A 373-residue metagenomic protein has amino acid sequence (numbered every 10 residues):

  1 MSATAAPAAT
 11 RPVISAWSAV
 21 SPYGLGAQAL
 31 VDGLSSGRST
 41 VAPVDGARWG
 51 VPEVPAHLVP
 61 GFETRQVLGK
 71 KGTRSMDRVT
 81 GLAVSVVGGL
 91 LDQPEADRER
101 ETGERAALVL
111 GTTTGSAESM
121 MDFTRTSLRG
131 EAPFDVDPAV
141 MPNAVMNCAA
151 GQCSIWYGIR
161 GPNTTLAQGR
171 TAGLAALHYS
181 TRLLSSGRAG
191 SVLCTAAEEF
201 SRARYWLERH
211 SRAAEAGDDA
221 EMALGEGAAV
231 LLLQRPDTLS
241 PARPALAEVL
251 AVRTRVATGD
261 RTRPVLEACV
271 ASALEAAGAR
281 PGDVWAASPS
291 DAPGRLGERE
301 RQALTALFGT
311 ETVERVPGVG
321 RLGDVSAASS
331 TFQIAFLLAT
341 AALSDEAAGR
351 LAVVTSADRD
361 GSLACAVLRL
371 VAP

Functional and structural regions predicted by a protein language model:
S2-A9, Q93-G111, F123-P138, I159-P162 (+5 more regions): Structural signature of cysteine-dependent C-C bond-forming condensing enzymes
T10-A16, V20, Q28-D45, E208-A286 (+2 more regions): Condensing-enzyme catalytic core mediating Claisen C-C bond formation in acyl metabolism
V13-I14, S35-Q152, W156-Y157, G161 (+2 more regions): Conserved beta-ketoacyl condensing-enzyme motif
A19, K70-G88, P138-V145, N163-A175 (+4 more regions): Active-site pocket-shaping loop/turn-to-helix segments
A83-E95, M146-A149, S154-Y157, N163-T195 (+2 more regions): Active-site-proximal alpha-helical scaffold in enzymes
T112-G115, G169-A172, A197-S201, V252-V256 (+3 more regions): Acidic, glycine-rich active-site loops and adjacent beta-strand->loop/helix elements that engage anionic groups
E118, E198-D218, V256-A268, A292-A306 (+2 more regions): Active-site-adjacent elements of ketosynthase-type condensing enzymes
